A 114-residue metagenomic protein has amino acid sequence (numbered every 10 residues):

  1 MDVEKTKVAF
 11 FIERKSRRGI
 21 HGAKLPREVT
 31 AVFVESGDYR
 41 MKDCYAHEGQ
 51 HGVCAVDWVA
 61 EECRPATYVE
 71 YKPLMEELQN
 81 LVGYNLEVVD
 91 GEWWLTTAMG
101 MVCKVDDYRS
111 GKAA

Functional and structural regions predicted by a protein language model:
M1, K42, V105-D106: Intrinsic-disorder/low-complexity regions
M1-V3, A114: Basic/polar N-terminal segments that are highly enriched at the extreme N-terminus, encompassing both cleavable
E4-R18: Tryptophan-anchored aromatic micro-motifs
R17-I20, E35, H47-Q50, L81 (+3 more regions): Intrinsically disordered, low-complexity segments enriched in small/polar residues
I20-K72: Acidic, low-complexity, intrinsically disordered interaction modules
V59-A114: Mixed-charge, Lys/Arg-enriched low-complexity segments
